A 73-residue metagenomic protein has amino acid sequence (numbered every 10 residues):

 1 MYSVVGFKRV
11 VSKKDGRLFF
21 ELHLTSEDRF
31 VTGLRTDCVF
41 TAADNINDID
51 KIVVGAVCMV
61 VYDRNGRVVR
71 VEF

Functional and structural regions predicted by a protein language model:
M1, V31-T32, V54-V57, F73: Nucleic-acid-binding small beta-barrel platforms of the OB/S1 family and closely associated recruitment extensions
M1-F20: Structural detector for short beta-strands of small beta-barrel domains
K8-V11, D28, E72: A generic structural motif
L18-R29: A short beta-strand signature
F19, V57, V68: Exposed beta-strand and adjacent loop surfaces of beta-rich binding modules that mediate intermolecular recognition
F30-D48: Disulfide-stabilized netrin-like
A43-V61: Short nucleic-acid-contacting surface segments enriched for D/E, G, S/T with interspersed K/R
V61-F73: OB-fold/S1-family single-stranded nucleic acid-binding modules
